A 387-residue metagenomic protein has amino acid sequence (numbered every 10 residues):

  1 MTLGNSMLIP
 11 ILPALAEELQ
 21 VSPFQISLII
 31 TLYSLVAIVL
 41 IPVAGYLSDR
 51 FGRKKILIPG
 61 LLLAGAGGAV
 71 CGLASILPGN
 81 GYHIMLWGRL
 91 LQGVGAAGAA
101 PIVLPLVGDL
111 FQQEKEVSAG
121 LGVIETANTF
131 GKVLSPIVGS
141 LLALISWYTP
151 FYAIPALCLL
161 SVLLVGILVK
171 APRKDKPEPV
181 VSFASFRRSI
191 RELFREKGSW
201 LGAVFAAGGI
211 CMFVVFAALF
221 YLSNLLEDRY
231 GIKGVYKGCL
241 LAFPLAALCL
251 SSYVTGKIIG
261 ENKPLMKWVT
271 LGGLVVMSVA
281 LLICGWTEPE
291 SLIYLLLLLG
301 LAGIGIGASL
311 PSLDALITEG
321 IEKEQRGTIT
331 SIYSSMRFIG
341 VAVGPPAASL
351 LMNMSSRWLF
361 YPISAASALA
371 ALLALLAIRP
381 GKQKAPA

Functional and structural regions predicted by a protein language model:
T31-G45, L104, A242-V254: Central cavity-lining transmembrane alpha-helices of secondary-active solute carriers, predominantly the Major
I38-G79: Conserved MFS/SLC helix-loop-helix module at the cytosolic interface between two early adjacent transmembrane helices
I41-R53, S251-L265: Helix-to-loop junctions at the C-terminal end of transmembrane segments in multipass secondary transporters
Y82, L86-F130: Cytoplasmic helix-loop-helix junction between adjacent transmembrane helices in 12-TM secondary transporters
V123-V169: Helix-loop-helix hairpin linking two adjacent transmembrane segments in secondary transporters
K170-V204: Juxtamembrane intracellular "pre-TM" segments in multi-pass secondary transporters
S199-L241: Extracytoplasmic gate region of multi-pass secondary transporters
L265-L313: C-terminal transmembrane helical hairpin of 12-TM major facilitator-type secondary transporters
